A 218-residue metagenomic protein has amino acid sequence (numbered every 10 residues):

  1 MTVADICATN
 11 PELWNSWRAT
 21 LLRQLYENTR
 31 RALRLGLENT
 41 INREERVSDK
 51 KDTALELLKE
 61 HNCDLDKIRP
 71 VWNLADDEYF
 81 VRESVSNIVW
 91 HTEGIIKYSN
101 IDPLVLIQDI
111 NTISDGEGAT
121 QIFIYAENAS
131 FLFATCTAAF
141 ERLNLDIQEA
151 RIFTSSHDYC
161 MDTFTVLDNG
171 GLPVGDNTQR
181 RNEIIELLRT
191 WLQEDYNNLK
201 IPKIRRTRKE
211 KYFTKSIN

Functional and structural regions predicted by a protein language model:
M1-N218: Regulatory modules associated with amino-acid/nitrogen control
